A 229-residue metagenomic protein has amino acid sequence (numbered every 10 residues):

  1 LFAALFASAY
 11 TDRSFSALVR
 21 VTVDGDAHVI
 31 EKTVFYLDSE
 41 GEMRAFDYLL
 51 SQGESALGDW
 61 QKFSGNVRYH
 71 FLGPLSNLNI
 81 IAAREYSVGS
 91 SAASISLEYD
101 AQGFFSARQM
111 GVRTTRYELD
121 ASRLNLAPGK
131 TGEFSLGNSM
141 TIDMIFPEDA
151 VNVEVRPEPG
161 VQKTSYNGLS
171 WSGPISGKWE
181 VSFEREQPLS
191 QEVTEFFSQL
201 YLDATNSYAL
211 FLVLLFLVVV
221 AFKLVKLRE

Functional and structural regions predicted by a protein language model:
L1-T11: Hydrophobic secretory-pathway targeting helix
Y10-L49: Early extracytoplasmic/domain-onset interaction patches
V21-G25, T33-S39, Y99-F105, A121-R123 (+2 more regions): Beta-strand elements of well-folded, non-transmembrane domains
G25, V34, Y48-Y69: Non-catalytic, solvent-exposed interaction/assembly segments
H70-T164: Surface-exposed, acidic/Ser/Thr-rich flexible loop segments
S172-Q199: Juxtamembrane amphipathic/hinge helix adjacent to a transmembrane helix
T194-L214: Juxtamembrane/start-of-transmembrane alpha-helix segments at the extracytoplasmic/lumenal side of membrane anchors
L214-E229: C-terminal membrane-anchoring or membrane-association module
